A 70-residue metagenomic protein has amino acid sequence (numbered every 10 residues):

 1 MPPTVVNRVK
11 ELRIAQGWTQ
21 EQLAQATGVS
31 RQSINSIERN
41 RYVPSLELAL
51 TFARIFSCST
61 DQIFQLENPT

Functional and structural regions predicted by a protein language model:
M1-T4: A detector for short, charged/polar N-terminal pre-domain segments
N7-A26: Short basic helix-loop element that most often maps to the first helix and adjoining turn of HTH DNA-binding modules
V9, L23-A24, I34-I37, I63: Conserved hydrophobic/aromatic packing and binding residues within compact polymer-binding modules
V29-Y42: Recognition helix of helix-turn-helix/homeodomain-like DNA-binding domains that insert into the DNA major groove
E47-Q62: DNA major-groove recognition helix of helix-turn-helix/homeodomain DNA-binding modules
Q62-T70: Short amphipathic recognition helices of helix-turn-helix/homeodomain-type DNA-binding modules
